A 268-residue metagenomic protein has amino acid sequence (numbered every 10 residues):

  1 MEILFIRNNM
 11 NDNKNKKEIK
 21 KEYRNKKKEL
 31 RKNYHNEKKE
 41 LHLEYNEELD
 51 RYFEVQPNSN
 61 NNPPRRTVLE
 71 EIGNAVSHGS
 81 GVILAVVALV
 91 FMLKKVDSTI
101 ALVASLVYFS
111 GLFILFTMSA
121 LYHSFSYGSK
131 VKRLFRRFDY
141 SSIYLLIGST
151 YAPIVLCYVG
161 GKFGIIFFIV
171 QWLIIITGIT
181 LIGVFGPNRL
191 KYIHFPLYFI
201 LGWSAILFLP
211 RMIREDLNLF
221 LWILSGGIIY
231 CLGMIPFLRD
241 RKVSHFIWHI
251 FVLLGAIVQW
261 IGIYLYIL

Functional and structural regions predicted by a protein language model:
M1-N9: Short, Lys/Arg-enriched N-terminal segments with co-localized hydrophobic residues within the first ~10-30 amino acids
N11-L268: Multi-pass alpha-helical transmembrane bundles in non-GPCR membrane proteins that perform intramembrane catalysis
